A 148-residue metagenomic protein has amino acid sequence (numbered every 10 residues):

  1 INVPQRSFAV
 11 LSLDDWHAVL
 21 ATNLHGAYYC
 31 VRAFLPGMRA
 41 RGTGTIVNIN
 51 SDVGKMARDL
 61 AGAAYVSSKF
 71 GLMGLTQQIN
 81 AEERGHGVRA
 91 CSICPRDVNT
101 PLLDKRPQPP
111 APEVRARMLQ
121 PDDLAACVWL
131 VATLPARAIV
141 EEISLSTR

Functional and structural regions predicted by a protein language model:
N2-R6, A33-G42, M56: A short helix-coil junction within the Rossmann-fold of NAD(P)-dependent oxidoreductases
R6-F8, S12-H17: Substrate-binding pocket helix/loop in short-chain dehydrogenase/reductase
L11, A57-V66, Q78: Active-site loop-to-helix junction immediately N-terminal to the catalytic Tyr of the SDR YXXXK motif in Rossmann-fold
V31, S68: Active-site helix of classical SDR
S51: Residue(s) in the substrate-gating loop at a strand-loop-helix junction that position the organic substrate next
M56-A57, Q78-V88: Active-site-adjacent segment of SDR/Rossmann-fold oxidoreductases
G85-V88, S92-I93, P112-R148: C-terminal helical subdomain
